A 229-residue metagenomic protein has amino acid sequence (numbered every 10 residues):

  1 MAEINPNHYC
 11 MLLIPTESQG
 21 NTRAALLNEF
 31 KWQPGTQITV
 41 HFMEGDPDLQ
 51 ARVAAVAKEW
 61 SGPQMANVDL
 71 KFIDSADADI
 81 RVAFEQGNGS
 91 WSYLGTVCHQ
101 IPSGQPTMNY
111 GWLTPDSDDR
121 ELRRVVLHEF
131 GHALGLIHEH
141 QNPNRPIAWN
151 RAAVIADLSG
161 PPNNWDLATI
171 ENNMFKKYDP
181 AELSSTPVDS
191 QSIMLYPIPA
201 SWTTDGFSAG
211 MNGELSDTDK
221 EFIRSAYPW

Functional and structural regions predicted by a protein language model:
M1-M65, N88-S90, D179-D189, R224-W229: Disordered inhibitory propeptide/activation segment of secreted metzincin zinc metalloprotease zymogens, centered on
A2, F30, P106, L134 (+2 more regions): Flexible, active-site-adjacent loop/turn segments at secondary-structure boundaries
H8-C10, H128, L195-Y196: Short, hydrophobic/amphipathic alpha-helical patches that form generic packing surfaces within helical domains
P34-Q37, Q100, G104-T107, A200: A short alpha-helix capping/helix-coil boundary motif
M43-P187, I193: Metzincin-family zinc-dependent endopeptidase catalytic domain
A181-W229: Pan-zinc metallopeptidase signature
